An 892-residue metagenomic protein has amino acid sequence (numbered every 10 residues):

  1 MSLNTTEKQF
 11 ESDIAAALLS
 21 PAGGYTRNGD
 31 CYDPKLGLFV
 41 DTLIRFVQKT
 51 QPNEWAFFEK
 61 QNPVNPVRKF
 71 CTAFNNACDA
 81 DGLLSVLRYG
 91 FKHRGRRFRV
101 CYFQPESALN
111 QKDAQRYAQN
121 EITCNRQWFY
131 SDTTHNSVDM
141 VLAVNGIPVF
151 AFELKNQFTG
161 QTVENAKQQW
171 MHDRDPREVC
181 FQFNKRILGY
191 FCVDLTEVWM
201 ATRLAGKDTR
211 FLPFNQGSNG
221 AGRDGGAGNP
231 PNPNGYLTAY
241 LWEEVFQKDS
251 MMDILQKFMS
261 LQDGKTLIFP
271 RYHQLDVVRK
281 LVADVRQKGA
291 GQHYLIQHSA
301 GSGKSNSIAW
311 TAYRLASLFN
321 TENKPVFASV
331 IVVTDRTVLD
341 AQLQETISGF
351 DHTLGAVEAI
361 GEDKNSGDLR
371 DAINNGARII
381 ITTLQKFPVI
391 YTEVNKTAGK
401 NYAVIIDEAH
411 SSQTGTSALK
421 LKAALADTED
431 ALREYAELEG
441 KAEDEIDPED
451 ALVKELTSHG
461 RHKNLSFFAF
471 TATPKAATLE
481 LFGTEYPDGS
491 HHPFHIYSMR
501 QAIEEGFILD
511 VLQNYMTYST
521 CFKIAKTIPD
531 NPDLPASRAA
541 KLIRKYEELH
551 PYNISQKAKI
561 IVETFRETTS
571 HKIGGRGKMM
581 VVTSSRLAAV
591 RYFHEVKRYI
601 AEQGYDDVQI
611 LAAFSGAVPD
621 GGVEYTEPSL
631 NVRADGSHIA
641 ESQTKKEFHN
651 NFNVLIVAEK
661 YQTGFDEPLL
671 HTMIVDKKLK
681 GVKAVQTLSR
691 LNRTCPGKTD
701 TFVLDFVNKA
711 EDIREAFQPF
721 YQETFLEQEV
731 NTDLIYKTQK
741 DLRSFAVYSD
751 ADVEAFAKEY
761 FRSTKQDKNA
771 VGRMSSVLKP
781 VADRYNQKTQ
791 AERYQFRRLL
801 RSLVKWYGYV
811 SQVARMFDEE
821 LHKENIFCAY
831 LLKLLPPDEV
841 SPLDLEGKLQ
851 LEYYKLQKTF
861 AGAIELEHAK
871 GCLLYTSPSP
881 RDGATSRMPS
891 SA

Functional and structural regions predicted by a protein language model:
S2-S329, V338, Q342-T353, Q385 (+5 more regions): ATP-dependent helicase/translocase motor core
H352-V389: Inter-Walker segment of RecA-like/P-loop motor cores
I379-A403, T414-G415, L419, D450-V453 (+1 more regions): Conserved RecA-like ASCE ATPase "motif II neighborhood" in helicase/translocase motors
A477-R576, F593: Interdomain helical connector at the RecA1-RecA2 junction of SF1/SF2 helicase-like NTPases
K545-L655: Conserved C-terminal RecA-like helicase domain
C695-Q790: Long, hydrophobic alpha-helical segments
Y875-D882: Conserved small/polar residues in nucleotide/adenosyl-binding loops
D882, S886-S891: Positively charged, low-complexity/disordered segments
